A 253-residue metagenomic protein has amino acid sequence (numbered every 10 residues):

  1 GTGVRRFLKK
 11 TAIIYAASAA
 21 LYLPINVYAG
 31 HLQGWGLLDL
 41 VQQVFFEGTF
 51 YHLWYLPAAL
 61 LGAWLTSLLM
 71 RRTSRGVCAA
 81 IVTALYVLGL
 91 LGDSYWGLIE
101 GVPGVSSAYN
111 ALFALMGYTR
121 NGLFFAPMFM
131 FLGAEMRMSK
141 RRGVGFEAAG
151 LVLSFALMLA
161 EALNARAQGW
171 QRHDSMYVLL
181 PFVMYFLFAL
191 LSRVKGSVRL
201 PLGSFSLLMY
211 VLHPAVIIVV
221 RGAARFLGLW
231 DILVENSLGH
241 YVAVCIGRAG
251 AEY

Functional and structural regions predicted by a protein language model:
G1-Y253: Alpha-helical transmembrane segments and their immediate juxtamembrane cytosolic regions
